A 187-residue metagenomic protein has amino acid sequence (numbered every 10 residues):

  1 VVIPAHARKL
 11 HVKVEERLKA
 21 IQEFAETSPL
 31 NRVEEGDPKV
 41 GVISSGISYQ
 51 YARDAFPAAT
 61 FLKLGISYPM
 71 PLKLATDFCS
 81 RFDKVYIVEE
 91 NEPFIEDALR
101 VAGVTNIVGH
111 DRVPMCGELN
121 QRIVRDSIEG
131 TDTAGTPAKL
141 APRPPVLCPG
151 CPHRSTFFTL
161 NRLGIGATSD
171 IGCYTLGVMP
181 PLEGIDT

Functional and structural regions predicted by a protein language model:
V1-L147, P152-T156, N161-I165: Flexible, low-complexity linker and terminal segments
F157-F158, G166-T187: Thiamine diphosphate
